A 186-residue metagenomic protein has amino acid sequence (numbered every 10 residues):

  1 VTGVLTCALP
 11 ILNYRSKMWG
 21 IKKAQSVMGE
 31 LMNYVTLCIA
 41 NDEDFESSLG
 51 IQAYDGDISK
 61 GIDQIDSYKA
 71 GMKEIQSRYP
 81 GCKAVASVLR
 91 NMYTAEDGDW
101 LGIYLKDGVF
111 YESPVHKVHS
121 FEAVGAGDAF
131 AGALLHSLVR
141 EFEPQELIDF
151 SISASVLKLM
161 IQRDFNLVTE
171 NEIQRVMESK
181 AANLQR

Functional and structural regions predicted by a protein language model:
T2-L9: Short, small-residue-biased leader/transition segments that mark boundaries at the very start of proteins
G3, E96, L167-E170: Non-catalytic, surface-exposed connector residues within folded enzymatic/regulatory domains
P10-L12, A40, G127: Active-site flanking residues adjacent to catalytic metal/cofactor-binding acidic residues
L12-M18: A short, histidine- and acid-enriched strand-loop-helix "catalytic/donor-clamping" loop that lines the nucleotide-sugar
Y14, D44, A131: Short, glycine/acidic-enriched loop or turn micro-motifs at the edges of active sites
M18-D107: Conserved phosphate/ATP/ADP-binding segment of small-molecule kinases
G102, Y111-H116: A beta-strand-loop signature enriched in Asp, Gly, Thr, and Trp that corresponds to the sialidase/neuraminidase Asp-box
P114-K180, L184-R186: Conserved post-catalytic alpha-helical subdomain immediately downstream of the catalytic base and nucleotide-binding
